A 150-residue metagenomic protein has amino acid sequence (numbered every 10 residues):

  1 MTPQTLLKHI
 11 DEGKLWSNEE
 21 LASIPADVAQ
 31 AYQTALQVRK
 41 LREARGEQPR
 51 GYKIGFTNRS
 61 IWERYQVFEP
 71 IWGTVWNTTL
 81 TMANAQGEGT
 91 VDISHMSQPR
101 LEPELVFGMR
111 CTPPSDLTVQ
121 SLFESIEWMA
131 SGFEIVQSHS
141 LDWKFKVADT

Functional and structural regions predicted by a protein language model:
M1-T150: Catalytic-core "active-site belt" of small-molecule-metabolizing enzymes, emphasizing His/Asp/Glu-rich regions
